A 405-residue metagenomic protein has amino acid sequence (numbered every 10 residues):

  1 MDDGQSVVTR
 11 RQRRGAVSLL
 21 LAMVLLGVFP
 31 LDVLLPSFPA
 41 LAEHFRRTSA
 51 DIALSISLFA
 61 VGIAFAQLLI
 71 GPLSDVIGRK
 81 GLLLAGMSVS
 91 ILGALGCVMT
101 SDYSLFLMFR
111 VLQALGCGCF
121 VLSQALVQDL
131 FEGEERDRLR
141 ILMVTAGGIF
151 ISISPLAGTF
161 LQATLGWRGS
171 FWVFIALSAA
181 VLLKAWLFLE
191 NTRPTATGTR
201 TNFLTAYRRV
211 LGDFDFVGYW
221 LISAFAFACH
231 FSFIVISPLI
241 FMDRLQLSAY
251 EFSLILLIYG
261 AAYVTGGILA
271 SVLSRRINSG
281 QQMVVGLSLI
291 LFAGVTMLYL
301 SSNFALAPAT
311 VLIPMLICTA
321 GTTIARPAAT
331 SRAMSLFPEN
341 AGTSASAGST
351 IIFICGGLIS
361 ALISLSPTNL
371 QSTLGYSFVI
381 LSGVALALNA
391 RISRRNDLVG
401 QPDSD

Functional and structural regions predicted by a protein language model:
D2-R10, E190-W220: Juxtamembrane intracellular "pre-TM" segments in multi-pass secondary transporters
R46, G78, M99-S104, E132 (+2 more regions): Helix-breaking motifs and short loop linkers at transmembrane-helix boundaries and internal kinks in secondary membrane
F65-Y103: Conserved MFS/SLC helix-loop-helix module at the cytosolic interface between two early adjacent transmembrane helices
V89, G93-G96, S104-L112, A309-M315: Paired small-residue
L105, E134-E135, I141-L187: Helix-loop-helix hairpin linking two adjacent transmembrane segments in secondary transporters
F109-G147: Cytoplasmic helix-loop-helix junction between adjacent transmembrane helices in 12-TM secondary transporters
T330-T368, F378: A late C-terminal transmembrane helix in Major Facilitator Superfamily
